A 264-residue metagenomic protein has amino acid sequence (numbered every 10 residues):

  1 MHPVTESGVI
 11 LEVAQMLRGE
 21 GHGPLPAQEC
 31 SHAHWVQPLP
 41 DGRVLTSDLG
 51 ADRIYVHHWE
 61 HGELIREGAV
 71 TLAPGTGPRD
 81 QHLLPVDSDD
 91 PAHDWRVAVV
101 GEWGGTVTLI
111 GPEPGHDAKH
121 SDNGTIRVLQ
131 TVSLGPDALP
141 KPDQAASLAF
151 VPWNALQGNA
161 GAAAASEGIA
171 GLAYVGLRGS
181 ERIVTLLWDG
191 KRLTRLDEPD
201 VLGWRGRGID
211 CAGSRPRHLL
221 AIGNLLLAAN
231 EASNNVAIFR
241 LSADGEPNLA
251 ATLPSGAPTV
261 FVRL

Functional and structural regions predicted by a protein language model:
M1-L11, H57-L64, I110-I126, T185-L196 (+1 more regions): Short loop/turn segments immediately following beta-strands, especially the blade-tip and inter-blade linker loops
M1-W35: Asp-box/WD-like beta-propeller blade repeats and closely related beta-sheet repeat scaffolds
A14-Q28, G124-K141, D197-C211, P254-L264: Surface-exposed loop and turn segments in beta-propeller and other repeat-based domains that flank or scaffold
H32, G50, G77, Q144 (+4 more regions): Beta-rich catalytic cores
P38-D41, L84-H93, P152-N159, A164-A170 (+2 more regions): Residue-level detector of Asp-centered blade-edge/turn motifs that repeat once per structural unit in beta-propeller
T46-L49, V99-W103, V175-R178, A228-E231: Conserved beta-strand positions in repeat-built beta-propeller and related beta-rich domains
E231-S242, P247-L264: Blade-level signature of beta-propeller repeat domains, shared across WD40, Kelch, NHL, RCC1 and BNR/Asp-box propellers
